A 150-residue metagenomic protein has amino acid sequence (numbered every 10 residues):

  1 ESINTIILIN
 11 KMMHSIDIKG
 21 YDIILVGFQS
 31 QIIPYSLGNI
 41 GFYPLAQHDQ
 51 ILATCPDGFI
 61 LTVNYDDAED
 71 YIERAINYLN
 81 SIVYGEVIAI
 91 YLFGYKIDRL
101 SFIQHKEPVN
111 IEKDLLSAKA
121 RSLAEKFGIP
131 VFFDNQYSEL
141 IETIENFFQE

Functional and structural regions predicted by a protein language model:
E1-E150: Flexible phosphate-sensing "switch/lid" loops adjacent to ATP/NTP-binding sites across phosphate-transfer
